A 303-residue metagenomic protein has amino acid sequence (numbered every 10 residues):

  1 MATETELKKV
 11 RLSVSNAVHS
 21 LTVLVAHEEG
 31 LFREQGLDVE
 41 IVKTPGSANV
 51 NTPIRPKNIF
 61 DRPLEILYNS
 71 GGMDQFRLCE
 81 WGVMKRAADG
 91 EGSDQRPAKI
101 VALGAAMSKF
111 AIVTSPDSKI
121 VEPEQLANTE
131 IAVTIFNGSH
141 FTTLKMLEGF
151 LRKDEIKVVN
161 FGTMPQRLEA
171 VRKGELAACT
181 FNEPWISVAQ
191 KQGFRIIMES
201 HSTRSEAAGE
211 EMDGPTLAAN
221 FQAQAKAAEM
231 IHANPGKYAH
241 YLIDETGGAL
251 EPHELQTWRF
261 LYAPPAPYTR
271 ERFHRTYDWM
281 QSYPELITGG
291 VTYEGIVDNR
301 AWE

Functional and structural regions predicted by a protein language model:
A2-L151, V158-V159, A177-E183, I197-E199: Short, glycine-/small- and polar/acidic-enriched structural segments that line small-molecule recognition paths
G46-S47, N51-K57, A88-G90, Q190-F194 (+3 more regions): Short secondary-structure transition/capping segments
E80-W81, V158, T163-D244: Pocket-lining segment of extracytoplasmic ligand-binding domains
R152-E155, T288: Structural helix-adjacent loops and short alpha-helical linkers that scaffold large soluble proteins
M212-I287: Secondary-structure end/capping motifs
M280-E303: Conserved C-terminal helix/tail region of periplasmic/extracytoplasmic solute-binding proteins
